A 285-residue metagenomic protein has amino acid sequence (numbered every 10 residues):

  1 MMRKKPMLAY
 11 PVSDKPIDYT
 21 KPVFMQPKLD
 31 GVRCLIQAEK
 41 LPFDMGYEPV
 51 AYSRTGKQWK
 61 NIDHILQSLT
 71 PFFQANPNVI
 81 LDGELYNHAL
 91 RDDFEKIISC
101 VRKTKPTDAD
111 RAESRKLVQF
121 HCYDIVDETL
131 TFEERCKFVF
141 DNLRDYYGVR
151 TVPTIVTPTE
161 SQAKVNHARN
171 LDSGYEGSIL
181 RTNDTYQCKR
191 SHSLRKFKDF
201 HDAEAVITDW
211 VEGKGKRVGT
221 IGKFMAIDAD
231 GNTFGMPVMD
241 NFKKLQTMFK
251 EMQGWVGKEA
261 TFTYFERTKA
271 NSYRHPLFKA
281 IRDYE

Functional and structural regions predicted by a protein language model:
M1, R144-I155: Short, basic, glycine/proline-bearing loop/turn elements
M1-K15: Phosphate/adenylate-binding "loop-and-lid" substructures adjacent to NTP/NAD/dNTP-binding pockets in NTP-dependent
P11-V12, T20, W210: Flexible, glycine/threonine-enriched loop-and-boundary segments that flank and lead into catalytic domains of large
K15-Y147, Y284-E285: Covalent nucleotidyltransferase
Y19-K21, L29-V32, R115-L117, D172-Y175 (+3 more regions): Short, well-ordered loop/turn elements at secondary-structure boundaries
V32-N78, G83, Q187-E285: Classical nucleotidyltransferase
G83-L85, C122-D127, P153-V156, T182-D184 (+2 more regions): Short, structured patches in soluble enzyme cores that scaffold and shape functional sites
P153-H201: Amphipathic alpha-helical
